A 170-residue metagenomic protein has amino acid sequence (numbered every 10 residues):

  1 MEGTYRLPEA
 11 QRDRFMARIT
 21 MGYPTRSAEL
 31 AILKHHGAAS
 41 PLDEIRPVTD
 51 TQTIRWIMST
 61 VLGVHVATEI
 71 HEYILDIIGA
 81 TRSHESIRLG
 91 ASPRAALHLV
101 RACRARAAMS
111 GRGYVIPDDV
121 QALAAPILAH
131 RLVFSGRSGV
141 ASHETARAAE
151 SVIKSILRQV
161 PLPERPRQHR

Functional and structural regions predicted by a protein language model:
M1-V48, I54-V64, R104-R106: Canonical AAA+ ATPase core
G22, K34, G79, R137-S138 (+1 more regions): Surface-exposed beta-strand edges and their flanking turn/coil or helix-capping segments
A28, T49, H65, E69 (+4 more regions): Alpha-helix N-cap and coil->helix boundary residues
I32, I57-T60, I77, S155-Q159: Residues that form generic nucleotide/phosphate-binding pockets
L33, I74, I78, L123-L128: Short alpha-helical scaffolding segments that buttress acidic/His motifs in well-ordered protein cores
E44-L99: Conserved AAA+ ATPase small/helical "lid" subdomain
S83-R170: C-terminal engagement/docking regions of AAA+ P-loop ATPases
